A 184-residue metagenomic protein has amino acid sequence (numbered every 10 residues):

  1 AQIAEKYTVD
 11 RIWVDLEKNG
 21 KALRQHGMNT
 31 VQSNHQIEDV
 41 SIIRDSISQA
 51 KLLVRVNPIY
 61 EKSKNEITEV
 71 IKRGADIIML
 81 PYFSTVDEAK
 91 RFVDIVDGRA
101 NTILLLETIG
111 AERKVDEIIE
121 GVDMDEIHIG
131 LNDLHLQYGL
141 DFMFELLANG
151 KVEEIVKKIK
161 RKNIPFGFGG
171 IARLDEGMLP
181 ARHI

Functional and structural regions predicted by a protein language model:
A1, I12-V14, L52-V56, I78-L80 (+3 more regions): Hydrophobic faces of well-ordered beta-strands that scaffold small-molecule active sites in alpha/beta enzyme cores
E5-K21: N-terminal glycine-rich anion-binding loops that anchor highly charged ligand groups
Y7-I12, I71-I77, V96-T102, E120-I127: Glycine-enriched alpha-helix->loop->beta-strand junction motifs that scaffold or abut catalytic
G20-I43, Y60-N65, Y82-A100, A111-K114 (+2 more regions): Active-site-adjacent beta->alpha loops and helix N-cap segments on the catalytic face of soluble alpha/beta enzymes
S46-L52, E69-I78, D97-A100, R161-P165: Short, surface-exposed connector motifs at secondary-structure boundaries
S63-M79, G177-I184: Short, electropositive alpha-helical surface patch
N101-I184: Catalytic alpha/beta core domains of metabolic enzymes, predominantly
